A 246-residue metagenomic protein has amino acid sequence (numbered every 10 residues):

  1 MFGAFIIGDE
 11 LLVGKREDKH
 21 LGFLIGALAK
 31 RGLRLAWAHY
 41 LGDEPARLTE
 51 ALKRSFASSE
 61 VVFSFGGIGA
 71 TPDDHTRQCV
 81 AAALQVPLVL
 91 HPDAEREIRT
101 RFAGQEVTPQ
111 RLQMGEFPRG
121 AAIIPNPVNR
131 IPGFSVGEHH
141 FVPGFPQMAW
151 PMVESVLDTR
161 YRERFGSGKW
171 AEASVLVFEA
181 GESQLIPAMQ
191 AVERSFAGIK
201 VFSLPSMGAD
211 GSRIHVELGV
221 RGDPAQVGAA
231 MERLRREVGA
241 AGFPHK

Functional and structural regions predicted by a protein language model:
M1-A38, D43, G228-A229: Glycine-rich phosphate/diphosphate-binding loop of Rossmann-like nucleotide-binding domains
G3, E60-V61, G115, A122 (+4 more regions): Structural motif
I7-D9, S64-P72, P143-G144, L204 (+1 more regions): Glycine-rich beta-strand-to-loop/alpha-helix junction loops that act as flexible
G22-A83: N-terminal small/polar loop signature for handling phosphorylated ligands or for N-terminal nucleophile
A29, L33-R34, D43, A57 (+11 more regions): Generic secondary-structure signature for well-ordered alpha-helical cores
Y40-D43, D93, L112, A180: Short beta->alpha linker loops
R47-E50, D74-R164: Proline/glycine-rich low-complexity loops and linkers
E138-E237: An accessory alpha-helical subdomain
